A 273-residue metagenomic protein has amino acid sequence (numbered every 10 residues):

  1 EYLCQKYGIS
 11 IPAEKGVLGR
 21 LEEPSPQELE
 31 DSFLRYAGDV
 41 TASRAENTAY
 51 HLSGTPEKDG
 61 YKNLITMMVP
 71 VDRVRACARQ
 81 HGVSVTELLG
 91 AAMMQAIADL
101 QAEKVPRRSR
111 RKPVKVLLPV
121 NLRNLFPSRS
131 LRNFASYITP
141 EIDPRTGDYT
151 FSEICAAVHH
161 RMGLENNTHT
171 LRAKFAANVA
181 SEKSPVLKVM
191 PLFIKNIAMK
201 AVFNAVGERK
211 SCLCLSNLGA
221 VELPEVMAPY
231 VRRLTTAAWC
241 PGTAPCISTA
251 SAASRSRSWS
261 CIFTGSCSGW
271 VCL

Functional and structural regions predicted by a protein language model:
E1, V85-M94: Short amphipathic alpha-helical segments
E1-Y2, A157: Alpha-helical scaffold elements adjacent to nucleotide-binding pockets in ATP/GTP-utilizing enzyme cores
Y2-A76, C267-L273: Non-catalytic, low-complexity flexible loops and terminal extensions
L3-G8, R79, M93-V105, G163: Hydrophobic/aromatic-lined pockets within catalytic cores
P24, E28, S84, L88 (+1 more regions): Amphipathic alpha-helical recognition patches that constitute DNA-binding helices
E30, R75, L89-G90, C155: Generic structural signal for individual residues within well-ordered alpha-helical segments across diverse proteins
T66, R75, D99-L273: Acyl-thioester-dependent acyl-group transfer interface
R79, V83, A253: Short, charged/polar micro-motifs that form catalytic or ligand-binding hotspots
